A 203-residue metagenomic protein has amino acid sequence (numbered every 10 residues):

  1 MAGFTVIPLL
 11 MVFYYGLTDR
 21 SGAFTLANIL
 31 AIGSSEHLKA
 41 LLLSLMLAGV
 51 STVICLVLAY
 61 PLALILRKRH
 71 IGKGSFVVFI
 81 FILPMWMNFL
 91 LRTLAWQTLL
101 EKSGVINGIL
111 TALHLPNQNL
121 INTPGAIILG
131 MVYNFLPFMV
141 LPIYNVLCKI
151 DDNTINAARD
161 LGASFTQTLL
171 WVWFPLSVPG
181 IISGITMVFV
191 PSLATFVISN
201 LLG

Functional and structural regions predicted by a protein language model:
M1-R20, E36-C148, V172-F196, L201-G203: Membrane-water interface segments at the C-terminal ends of transmembrane alpha-helices in multi-pass inner-membrane
T25-G33: A short amphipathic helical element positioned immediately N-terminal to and/or at the very start of a transmembrane
P116, A163-F165: Short coil/turn motifs that cap or connect alpha-helices
V140, F165-T166: The DNA-contacting recognition helix of HTH DNA-binding domains and analogous helical DNA-recognition elements
I150-T154: Short glycine/proline-centered loop/turn elements that form peptide/ligand docking sites
A158: The alpha-helix within a helix-turn-helix
L161-G162, P175: Glycine/proline-centered hinge or cleavage motifs at structural transition points of membrane proteins
